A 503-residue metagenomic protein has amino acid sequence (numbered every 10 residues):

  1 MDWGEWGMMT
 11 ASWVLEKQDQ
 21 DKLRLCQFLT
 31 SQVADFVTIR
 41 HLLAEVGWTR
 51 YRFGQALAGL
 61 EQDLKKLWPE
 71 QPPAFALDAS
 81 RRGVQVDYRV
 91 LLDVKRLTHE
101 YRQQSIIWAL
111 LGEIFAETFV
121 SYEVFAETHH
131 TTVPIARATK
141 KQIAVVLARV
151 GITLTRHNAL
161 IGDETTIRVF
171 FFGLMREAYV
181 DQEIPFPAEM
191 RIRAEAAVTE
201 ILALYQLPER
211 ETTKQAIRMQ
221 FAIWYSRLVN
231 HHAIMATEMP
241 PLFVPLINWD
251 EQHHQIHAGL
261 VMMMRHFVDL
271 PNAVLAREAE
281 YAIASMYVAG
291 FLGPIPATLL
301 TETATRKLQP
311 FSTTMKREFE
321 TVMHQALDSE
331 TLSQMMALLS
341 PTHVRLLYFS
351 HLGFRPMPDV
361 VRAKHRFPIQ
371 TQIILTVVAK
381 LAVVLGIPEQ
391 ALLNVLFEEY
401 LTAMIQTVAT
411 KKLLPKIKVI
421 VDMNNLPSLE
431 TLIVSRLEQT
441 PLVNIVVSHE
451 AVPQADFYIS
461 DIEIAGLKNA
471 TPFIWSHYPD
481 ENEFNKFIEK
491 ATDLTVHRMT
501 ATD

Functional and structural regions predicted by a protein language model:
W3-D503: A cross-family "folded-core" feature that marks the main globular domain of proteins
